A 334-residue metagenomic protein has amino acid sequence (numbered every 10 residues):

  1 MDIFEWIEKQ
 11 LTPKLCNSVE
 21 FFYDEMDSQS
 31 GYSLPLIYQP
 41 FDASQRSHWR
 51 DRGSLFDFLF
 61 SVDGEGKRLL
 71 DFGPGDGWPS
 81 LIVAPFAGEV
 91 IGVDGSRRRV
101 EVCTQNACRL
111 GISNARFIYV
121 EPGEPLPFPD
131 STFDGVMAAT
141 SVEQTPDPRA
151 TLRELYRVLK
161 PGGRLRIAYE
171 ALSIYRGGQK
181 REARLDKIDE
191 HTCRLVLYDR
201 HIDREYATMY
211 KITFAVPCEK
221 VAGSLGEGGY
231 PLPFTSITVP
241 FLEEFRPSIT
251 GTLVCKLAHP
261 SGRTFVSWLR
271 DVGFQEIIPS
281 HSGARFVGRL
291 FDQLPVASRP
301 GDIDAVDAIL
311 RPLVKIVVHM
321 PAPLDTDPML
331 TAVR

Functional and structural regions predicted by a protein language model:
M1-E65, W78-I82, R99, N106-G111: Conserved class I S-adenosyl-L-methionine
D76-W78, I82-E124: Class I SAM-dependent methyltransferase SAM/SAH-binding core
L126-G135: A short acidic, Gly/Pro-enriched loop at the edge of an enzyme's catalytic core that lines a small-molecule cofactor
G135-P146: A short SAM/SAH-binding and catalytic strip from SAM-dependent methyltransferases
R149-P161: A short glycine-rich, Lys/Arg-flanked "PGG" loop and its adjoining helix->strand segment in the class I
R166-G228: Conserved class I S-adenosyl-L-methionine
S248-T264: Acceptor-substrate binding/catalytic loop of class I
H259, W268, V272-R334: C-terminal lobe and adjacent flexible extensions of AdoMet/dcAdoMet transferase-like proteins
